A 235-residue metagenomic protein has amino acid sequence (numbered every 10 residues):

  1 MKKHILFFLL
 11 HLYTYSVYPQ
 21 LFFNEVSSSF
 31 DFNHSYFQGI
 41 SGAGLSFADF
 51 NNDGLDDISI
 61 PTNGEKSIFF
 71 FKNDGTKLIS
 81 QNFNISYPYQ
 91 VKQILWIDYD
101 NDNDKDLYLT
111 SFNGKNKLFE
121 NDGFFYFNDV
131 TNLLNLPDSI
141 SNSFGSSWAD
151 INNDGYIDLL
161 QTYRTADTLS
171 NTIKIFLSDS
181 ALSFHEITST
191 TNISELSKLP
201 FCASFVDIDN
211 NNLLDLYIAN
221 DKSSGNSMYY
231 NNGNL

Functional and structural regions predicted by a protein language model:
M1-H4: Positively charged n-region of N-terminal signal peptides that target proteins for export
Q20-I40, F71-Y89, E120-S141, F176-K198 (+1 more regions): Blade-edge motifs of beta-propeller repeat domains
F30-N63: Beta-strand-rich domains and repeat architectures in extracellular enzymes and scaffolds, especially beta-propellers
S41-N52, V91-N101, S143-N153, P200-N210 (+1 more regions): Beta-propeller blade termini
L55-T62, D106-S111, L159-R164, L216-N220: Hydrophobic beta-strand segments that make up the repeating blades of beta-propeller and related beta-repeat
G64-K66, G114, T165-T168, K222-S224: Short glycine/acidic-enriched loop and turn motifs that connect beta-strands
